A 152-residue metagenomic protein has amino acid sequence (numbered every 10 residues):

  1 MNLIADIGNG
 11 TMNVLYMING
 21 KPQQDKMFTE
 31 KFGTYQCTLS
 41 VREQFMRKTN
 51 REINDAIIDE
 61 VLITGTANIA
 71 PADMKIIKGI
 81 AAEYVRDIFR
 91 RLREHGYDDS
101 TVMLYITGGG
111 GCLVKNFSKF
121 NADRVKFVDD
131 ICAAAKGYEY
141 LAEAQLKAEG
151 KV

Functional and structural regions predicted by a protein language model:
M1, Y16, T34-V152: Helical "lid/coupling" subdomains associated with nucleotide-phosphate turnover
M1-L39: Glycine-rich phosphate-binding loop of actin/hexokinase-like ATP-binding domains
